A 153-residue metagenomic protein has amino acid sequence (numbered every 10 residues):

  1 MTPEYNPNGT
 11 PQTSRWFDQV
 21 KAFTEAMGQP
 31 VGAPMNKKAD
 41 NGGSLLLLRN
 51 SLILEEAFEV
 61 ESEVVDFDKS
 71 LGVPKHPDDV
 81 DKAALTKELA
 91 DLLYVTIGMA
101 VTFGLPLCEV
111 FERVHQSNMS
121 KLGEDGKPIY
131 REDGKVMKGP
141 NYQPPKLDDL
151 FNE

Functional and structural regions predicted by a protein language model:
M1-L89, L93-E153: Flexible "arm" and connector segments at domain edges
